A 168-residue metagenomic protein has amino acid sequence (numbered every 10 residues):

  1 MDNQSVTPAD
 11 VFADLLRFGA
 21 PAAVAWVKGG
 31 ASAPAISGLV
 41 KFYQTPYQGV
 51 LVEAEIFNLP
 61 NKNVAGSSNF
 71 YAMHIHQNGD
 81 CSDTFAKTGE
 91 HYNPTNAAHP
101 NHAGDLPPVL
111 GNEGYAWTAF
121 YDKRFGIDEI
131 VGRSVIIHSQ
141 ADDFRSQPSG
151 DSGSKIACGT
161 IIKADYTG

Functional and structural regions predicted by a protein language model:
M1-G168: N-terminal leader/targeting pre-sequences
